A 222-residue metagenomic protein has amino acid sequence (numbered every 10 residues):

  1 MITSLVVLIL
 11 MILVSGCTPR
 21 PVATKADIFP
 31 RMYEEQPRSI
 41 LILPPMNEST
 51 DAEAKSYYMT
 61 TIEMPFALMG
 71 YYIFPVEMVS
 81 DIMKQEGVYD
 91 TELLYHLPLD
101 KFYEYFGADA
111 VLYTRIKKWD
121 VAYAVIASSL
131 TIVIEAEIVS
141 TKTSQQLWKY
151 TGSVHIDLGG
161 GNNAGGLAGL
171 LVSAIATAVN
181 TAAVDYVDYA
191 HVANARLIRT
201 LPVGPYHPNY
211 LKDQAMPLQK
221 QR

Functional and structural regions predicted by a protein language model:
M1-V6: Bacterial N-terminal signal peptides that target proteins for export
I12-G16: C-terminal motif of bacterial Sec signal peptides marking the signal peptidase cleavage site
C17-Q36, K142-R222: C-terminal/domain-edge helix-coil "capping" segments
Q36-P37, V133: A structure-centric signal for secondary-structure junctions around beta-strands
P37-S39, S49-Y113, Q145, K149-T151 (+1 more regions): N-terminal segment of the mature soluble domain
I42-L43: Short hydrophobic segments within beta-strands
T91-L147, I156-G165, G169, L211-R222: Surface-exposed short loop/turn segments
